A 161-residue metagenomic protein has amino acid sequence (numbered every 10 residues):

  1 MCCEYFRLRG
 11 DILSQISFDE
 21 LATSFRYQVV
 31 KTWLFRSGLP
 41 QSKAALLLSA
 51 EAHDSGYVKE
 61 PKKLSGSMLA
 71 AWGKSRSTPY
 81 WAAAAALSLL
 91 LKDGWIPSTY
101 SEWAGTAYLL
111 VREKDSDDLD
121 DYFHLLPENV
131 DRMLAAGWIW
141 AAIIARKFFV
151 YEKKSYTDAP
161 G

Functional and structural regions predicted by a protein language model:
C2-A52, G137-I139, K147-G161: A short, Lys/Arg-rich alpha-helix, primarily the initiator
L21, F25, L39, K43 (+5 more regions): Alpha-helix boundary/N-cap detector
A50-T78: Recognition helix of helix-turn-helix/homeodomain-like DNA-binding domains that insert into the DNA major groove
R76-Y100: DNA major-groove recognition helix of helix-turn-helix/homeodomain DNA-binding modules
S98-G161: Helix-turn-helix/homeodomain-like alpha-helical modules used for DNA recognition and transcription-factor dimerization
